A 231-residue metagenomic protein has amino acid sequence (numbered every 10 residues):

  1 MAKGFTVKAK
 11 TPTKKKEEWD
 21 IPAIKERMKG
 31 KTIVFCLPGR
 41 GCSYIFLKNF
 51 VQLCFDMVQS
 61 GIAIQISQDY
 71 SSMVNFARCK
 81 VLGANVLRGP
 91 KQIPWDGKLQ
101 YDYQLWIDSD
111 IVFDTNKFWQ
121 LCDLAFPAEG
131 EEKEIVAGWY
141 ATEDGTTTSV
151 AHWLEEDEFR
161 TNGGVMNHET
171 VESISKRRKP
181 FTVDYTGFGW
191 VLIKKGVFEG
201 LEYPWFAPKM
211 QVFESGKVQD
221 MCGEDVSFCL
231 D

Functional and structural regions predicted by a protein language model:
A2-S72, F76: N-proximal low-complexity "stem/linker" segments adjacent to membrane-targeting elements
N49-Q52, K80, Q120, S227: Alpha-helical elements of Rossmann-like donor-binding domains used by nucleotide-donor carbohydrate transfer enzymes
D56-G61, V86-Q100, A125-E132: Alpha-helix termini
V74-G97, L230: Short, conserved alpha-helix that lines the donor NDP-sugar binding/gating region of sugar-transfer enzymes
K98-Y103, I107-L124: Acidic donor-binding/catalytic loop of UDP-sugar-dependent glycosyltransferases, especially processive GT2
D114-Q211: Conserved catalytic core of nucleotide-sugar-dependent glycosyltransferases
S173, F213-C222: A short acidic, glycine-rich active-site loop that binds or catalyzes chemistry on phosphate/adenosine moieties
E224, F228-D231: Short active-site alpha-helical segment characteristic of glycosyltransferases and processive polysaccharide synthases
